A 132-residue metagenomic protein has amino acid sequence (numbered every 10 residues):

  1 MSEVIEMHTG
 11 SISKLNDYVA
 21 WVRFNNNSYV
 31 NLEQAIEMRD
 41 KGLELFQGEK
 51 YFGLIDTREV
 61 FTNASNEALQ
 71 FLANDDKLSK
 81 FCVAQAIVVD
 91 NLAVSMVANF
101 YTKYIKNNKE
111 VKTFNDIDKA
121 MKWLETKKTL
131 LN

Functional and structural regions predicted by a protein language model:
M1-N132: Amphipathic, Lys/Arg-enriched alpha-helical "gate/interface" segment within cytosolic domains that mediates
